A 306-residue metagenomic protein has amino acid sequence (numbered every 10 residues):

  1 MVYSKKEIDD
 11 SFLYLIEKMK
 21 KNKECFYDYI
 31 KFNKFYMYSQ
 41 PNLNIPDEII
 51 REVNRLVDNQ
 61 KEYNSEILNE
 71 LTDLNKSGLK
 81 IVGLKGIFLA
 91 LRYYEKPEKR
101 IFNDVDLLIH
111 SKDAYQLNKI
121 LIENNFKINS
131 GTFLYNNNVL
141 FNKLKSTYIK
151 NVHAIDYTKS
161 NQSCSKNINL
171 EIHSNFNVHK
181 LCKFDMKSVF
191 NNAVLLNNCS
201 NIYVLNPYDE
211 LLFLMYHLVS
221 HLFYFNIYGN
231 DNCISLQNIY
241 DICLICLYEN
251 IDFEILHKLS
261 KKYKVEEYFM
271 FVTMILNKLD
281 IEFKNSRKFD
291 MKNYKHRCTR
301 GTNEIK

Functional and structural regions predicted by a protein language model:
M1-N103, I109-K306: Conserved NTP-donor binding/palm subdomain of two-metal-ion nucleotidyltransferases/polymerases, i.e., the charged
